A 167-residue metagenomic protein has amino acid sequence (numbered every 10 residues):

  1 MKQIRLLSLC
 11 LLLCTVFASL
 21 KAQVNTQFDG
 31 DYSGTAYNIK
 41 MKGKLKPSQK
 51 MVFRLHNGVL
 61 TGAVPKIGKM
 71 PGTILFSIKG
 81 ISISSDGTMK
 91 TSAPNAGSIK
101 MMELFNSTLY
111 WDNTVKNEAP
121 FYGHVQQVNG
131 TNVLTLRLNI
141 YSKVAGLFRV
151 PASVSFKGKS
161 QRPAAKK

Functional and structural regions predicted by a protein language model:
M1-Q27: Bacterial Sec-dependent N-terminal signal peptides
Q23-D31, L75-T88, T131-K167: Edge beta-strand at a domain terminus
Q23-K46: Tryptophan-anchored aromatic micro-motifs
S33-I39, P65-M70, I99, N139-A145: Hydrophobic lipid-interacting interfaces of membrane-associated proteins
N38, N95, Y122-Y141: A composition-driven surface/loop motif
L45-F121: Predominantly extracellular/secreted and cell-surface proteins with exposed, flexible low-complexity segments
